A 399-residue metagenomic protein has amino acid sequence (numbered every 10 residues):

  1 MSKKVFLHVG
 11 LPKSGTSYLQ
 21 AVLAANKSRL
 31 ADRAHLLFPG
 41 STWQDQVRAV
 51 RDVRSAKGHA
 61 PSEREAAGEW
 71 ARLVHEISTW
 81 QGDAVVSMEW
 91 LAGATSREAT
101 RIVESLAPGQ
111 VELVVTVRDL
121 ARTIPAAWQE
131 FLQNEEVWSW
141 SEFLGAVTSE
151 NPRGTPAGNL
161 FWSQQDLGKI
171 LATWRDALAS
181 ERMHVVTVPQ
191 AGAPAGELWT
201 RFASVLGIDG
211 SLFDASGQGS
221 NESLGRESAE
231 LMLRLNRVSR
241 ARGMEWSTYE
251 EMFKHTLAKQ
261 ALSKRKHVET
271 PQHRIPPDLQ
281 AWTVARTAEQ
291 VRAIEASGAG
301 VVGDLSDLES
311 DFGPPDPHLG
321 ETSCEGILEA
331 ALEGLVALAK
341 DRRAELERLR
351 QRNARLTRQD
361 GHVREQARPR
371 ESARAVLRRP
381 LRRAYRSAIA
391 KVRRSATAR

Functional and structural regions predicted by a protein language model:
M1-R399: Anion-recognition interface
